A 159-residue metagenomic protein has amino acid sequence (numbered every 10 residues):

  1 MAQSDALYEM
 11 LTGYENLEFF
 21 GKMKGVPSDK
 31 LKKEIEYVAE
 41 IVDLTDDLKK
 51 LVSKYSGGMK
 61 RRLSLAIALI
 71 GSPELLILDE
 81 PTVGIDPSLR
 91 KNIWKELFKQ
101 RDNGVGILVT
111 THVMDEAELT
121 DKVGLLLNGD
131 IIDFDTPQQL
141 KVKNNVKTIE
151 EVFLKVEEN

Functional and structural regions predicted by a protein language model:
M10, L51-Y55: Conserved ABC ATPase signature
E18, K22, D29-D47: Conserved ABC ATPase "signature" region
L65: Hydrophobic anchor residue at the start of the ABC signature
S72: Conserved catalytic motifs of ABC-family nucleotide-binding domains
L76-D79: Catalytic Walker B motif of ABC-type/P-loop ATPase nucleotide-binding domains
F134-D135: ABC ATPase "signature
